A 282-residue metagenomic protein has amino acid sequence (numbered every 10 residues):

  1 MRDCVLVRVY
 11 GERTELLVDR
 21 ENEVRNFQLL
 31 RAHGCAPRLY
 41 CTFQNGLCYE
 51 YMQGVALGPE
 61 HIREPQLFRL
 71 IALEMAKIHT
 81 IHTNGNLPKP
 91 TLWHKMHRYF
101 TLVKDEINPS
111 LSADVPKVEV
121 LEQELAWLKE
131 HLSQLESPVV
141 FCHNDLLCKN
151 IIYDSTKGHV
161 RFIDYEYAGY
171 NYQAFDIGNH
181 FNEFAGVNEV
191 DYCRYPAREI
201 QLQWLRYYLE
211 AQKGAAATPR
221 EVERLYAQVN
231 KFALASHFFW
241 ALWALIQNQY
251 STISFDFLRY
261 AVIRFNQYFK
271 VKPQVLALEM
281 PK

Functional and structural regions predicted by a protein language model:
M1-L121, W127, H131-P138, T156-K157: ATP-binding pocket architecture of kinase catalytic cores
M1-V7, L125-F181, G186-N188: Active-site acidic catalytic loop and adjacent metal/ATP-binding pocket of ATP-dependent phosphoryl transfer enzymes
E21, F239-L242, R259: A broad detector of short, well-ordered amphipathic alpha-helices that serve as recognition/interaction surfaces
M75, H79-N86, I107, L132 (+5 more regions): A general structural signal marking secondary-structure boundaries and capping sites
T80-K89, L135-P138, G214-R220, Y250-T252 (+1 more regions): Surface-exposed helix-capping loop/turn segments at secondary-structure junctions
A174-A216, L234-T252, Q267: Active-site activation/catalytic loop segments of kinase-like enzymes and analogous catalytic loops in related
A217-A233: All-alpha amphipathic helical-bundle segments outside canonical DNA-binding/catalytic cores that form hydrophobic
Q247, S251-K282: Regulatory N- and C-terminal appendages and interdomain linkers associated with kinase/kinase-like NTP transferase
